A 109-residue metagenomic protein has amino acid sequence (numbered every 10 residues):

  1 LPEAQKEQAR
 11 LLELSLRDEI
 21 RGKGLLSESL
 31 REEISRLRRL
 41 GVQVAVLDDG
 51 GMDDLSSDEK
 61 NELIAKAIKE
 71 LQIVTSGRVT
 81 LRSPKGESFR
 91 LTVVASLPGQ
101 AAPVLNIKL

Functional and structural regions predicted by a protein language model:
L1-S56: Intracellular, membrane-proximal regulatory regions of polytopic membrane proteins
D49-L109: Long, non-transmembrane cytosolic or organellar matrix-exposed soluble domains/tails of integral membrane proteins
